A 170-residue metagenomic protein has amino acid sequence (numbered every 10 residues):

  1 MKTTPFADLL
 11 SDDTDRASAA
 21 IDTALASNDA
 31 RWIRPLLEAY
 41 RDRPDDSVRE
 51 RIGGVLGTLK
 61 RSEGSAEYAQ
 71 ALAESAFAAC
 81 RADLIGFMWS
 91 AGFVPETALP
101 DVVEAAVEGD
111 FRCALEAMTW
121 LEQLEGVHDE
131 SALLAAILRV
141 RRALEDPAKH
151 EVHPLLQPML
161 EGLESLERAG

Functional and structural regions predicted by a protein language model:
M1-D8, S27-R41, R61-E74, F93-V107 (+2 more regions): Amphipathic alpha-helical scaffolding segments comprising HEAT/armadillo-like alpha-solenoid repeats
M1-I21: N-terminal "cap/leader" segments of large eukaryotic alpha-helical scaffolds
D12-D13, P44-D45, A76-F77, G109-D110 (+1 more regions): Short inter-helical turns and helix N-cap capping residues of alpha-solenoid HEAT/ARM repeat scaffolds
D15-N28, E38-A39, S47-S62, Q70 (+4 more regions): Structural detector for internal amphipathic alpha-helices that build alpha-solenoid repeat scaffolds
L134-G170: Extended, low-complexity, acidic/polar intrinsically disordered regions that flank or interrupt HEAT/TOG/ARM solenoid
